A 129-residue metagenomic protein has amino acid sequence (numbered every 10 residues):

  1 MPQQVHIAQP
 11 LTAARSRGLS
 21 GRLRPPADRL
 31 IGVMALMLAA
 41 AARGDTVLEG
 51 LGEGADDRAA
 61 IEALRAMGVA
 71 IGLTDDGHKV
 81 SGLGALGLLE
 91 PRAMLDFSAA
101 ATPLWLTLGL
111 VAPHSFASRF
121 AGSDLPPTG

Functional and structural regions predicted by a protein language model:
M1-G129: Short, structured segments at the rim of ligand-binding sites
